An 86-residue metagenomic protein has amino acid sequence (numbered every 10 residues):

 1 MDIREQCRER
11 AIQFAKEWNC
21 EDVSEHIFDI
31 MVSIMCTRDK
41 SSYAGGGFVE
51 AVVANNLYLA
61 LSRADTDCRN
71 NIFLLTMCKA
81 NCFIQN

Functional and structural regions predicted by a protein language model:
M1-D2, N86: Short intrinsically disordered terminal tails
D2-S24: Eukaryote-skewed repeat-based solenoidal scaffolds used as protein-protein interaction platforms, primarily
Q6, R10, H26-I30, N56 (+1 more regions): Exposed alpha-helical structural elements
K16-R63: Amphipathic alpha-helical interaction modules
A64-N86: Amphipathic alpha-helical binding modules
